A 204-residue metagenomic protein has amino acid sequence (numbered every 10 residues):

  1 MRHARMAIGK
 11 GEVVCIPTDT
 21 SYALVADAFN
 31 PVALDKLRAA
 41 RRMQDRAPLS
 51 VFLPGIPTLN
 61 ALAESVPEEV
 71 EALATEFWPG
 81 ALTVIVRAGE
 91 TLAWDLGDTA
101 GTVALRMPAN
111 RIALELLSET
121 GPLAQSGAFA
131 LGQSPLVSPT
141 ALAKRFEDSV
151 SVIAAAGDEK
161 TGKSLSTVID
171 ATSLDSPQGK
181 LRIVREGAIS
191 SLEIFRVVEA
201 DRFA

Functional and structural regions predicted by a protein language model:
M1-A204: Active-site-adjacent structural elements in enzyme catalytic cores
